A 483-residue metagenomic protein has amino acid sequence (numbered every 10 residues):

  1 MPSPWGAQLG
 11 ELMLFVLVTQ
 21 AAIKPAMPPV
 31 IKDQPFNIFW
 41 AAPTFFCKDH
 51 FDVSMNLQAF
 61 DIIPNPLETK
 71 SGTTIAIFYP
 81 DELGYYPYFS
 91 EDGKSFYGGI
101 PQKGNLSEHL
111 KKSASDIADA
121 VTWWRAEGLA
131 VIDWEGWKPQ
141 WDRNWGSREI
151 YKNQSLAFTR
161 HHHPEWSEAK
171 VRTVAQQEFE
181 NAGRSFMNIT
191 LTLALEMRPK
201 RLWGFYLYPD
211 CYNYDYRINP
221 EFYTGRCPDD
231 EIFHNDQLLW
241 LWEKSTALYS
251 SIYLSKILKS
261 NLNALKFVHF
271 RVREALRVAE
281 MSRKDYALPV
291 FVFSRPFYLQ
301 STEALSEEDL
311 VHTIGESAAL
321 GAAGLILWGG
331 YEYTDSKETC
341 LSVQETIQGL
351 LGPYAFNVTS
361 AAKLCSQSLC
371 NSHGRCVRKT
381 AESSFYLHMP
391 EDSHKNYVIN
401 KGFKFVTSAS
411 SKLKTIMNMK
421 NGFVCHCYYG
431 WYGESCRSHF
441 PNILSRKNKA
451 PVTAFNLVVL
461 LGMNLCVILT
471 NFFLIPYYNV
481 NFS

Functional and structural regions predicted by a protein language model:
P2-P35, N448-K449, V467-S483: N-terminal signal peptide
P28-F51, P66-T69, T73, F78 (+4 more regions): Substrate-binding cleft of secreted/luminal carbohydrate-active enzymes
T73-Y88, D92, D142-V174, P220-K266 (+2 more regions): Aromatic- and acid-rich polysaccharide-binding/catalytic face of secreted or lumenal carbohydrate-active enzymes
V171-H234, V268, R283-L299: Aromatic-lined carbohydrate-recognition surfaces of secreted/lumenal glycan-active proteins
Q237, E243-K244, S250-L299: Glycoside hydrolase catalytic-domain groove-lining segments
C376-V377, L387, E391, I416-Y429: Extracellular cysteine-rich, disulfide-stabilized repeat modules
H439-C466: C-terminal GPI-anchoring signal of eukaryotic secretory precursors
